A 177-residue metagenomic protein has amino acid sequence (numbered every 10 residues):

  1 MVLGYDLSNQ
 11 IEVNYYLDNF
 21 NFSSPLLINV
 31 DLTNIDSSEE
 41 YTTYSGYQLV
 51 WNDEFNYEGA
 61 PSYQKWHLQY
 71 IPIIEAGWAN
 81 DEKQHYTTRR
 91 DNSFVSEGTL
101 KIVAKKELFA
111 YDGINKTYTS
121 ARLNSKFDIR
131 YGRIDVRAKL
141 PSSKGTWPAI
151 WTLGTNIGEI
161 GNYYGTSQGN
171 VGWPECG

Functional and structural regions predicted by a protein language model:
L3-L7, V13-Y16, F22-G177: GH16 jelly-roll
